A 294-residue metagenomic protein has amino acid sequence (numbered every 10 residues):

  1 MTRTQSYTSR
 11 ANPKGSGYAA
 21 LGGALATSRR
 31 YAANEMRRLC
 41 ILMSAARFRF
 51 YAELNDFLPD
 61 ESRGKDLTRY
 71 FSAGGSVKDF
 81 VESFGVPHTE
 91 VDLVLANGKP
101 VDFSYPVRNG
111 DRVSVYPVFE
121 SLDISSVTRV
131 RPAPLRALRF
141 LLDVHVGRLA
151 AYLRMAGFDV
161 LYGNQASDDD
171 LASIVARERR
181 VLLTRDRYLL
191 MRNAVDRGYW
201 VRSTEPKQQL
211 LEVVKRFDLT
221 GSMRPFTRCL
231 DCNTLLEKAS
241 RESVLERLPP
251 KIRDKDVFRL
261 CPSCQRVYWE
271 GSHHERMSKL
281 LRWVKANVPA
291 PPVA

Functional and structural regions predicted by a protein language model:
T2-R10, S28, K255: Low-acidity, Ser/Thr- and Arg-rich intrinsically disordered low-complexity segments
R37-R139: Ubiquitin-like/PB1-type beta-grasp interaction modules and other compact soluble beta-rich domains
T89, P100-F103, N109-R224: Long, charged N-terminal interaction/targeting segments
F226, F258: Residues immediately within or flanking Cys/His clusters that coordinate Zn2+ in small zinc-binding modules
C229-C232, C261-C264: Short cysteine-rich clusters marking metal-coordination/redox-active sites
T234-K238, W269: Short functional micro-motifs and their immediate structural scaffolds
A239-E242, S272-H274: Short Cys/His-rich "knuckle" micro-motifs
E246-V257: Short linker/helix segments within small regulatory modules
